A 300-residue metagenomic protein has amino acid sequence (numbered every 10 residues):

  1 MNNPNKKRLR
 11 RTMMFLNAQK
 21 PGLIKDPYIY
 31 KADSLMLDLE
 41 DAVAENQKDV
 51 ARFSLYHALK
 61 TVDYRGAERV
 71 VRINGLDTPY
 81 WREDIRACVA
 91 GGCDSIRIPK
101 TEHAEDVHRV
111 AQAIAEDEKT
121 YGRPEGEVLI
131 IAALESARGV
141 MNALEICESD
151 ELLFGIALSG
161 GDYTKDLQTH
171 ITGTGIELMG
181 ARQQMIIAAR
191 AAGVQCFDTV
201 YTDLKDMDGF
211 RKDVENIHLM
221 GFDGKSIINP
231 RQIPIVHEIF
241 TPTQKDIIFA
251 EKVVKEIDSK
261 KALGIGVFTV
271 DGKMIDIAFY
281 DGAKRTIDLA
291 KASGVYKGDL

Functional and structural regions predicted by a protein language model:
M1-L300: Expand to "…catalyze enediolate/carbanion chemistry for C-C bond making/breaking, isomerization, decarboxylation
